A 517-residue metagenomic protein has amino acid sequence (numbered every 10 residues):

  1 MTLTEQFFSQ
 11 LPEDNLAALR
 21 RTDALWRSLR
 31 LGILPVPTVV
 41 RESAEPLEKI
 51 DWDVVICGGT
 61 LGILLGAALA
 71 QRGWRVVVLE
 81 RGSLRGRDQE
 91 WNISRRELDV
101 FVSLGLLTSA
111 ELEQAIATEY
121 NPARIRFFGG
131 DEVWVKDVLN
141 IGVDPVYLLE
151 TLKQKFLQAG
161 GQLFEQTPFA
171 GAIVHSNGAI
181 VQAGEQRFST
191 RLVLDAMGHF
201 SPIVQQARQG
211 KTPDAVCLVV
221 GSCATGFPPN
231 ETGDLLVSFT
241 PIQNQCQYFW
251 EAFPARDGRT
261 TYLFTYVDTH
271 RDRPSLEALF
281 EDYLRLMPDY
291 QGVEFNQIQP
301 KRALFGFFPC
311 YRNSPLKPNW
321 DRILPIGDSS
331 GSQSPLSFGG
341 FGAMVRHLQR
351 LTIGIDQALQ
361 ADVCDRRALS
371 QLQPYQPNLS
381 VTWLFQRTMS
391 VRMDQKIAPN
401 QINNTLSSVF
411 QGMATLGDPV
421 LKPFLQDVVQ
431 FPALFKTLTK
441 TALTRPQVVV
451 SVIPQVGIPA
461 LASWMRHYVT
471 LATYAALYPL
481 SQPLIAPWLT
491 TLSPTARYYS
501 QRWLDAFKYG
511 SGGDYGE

Functional and structural regions predicted by a protein language model:
T2, R20-G32, I353-E517: C-terminal helical "tail/cap" subdomain of flavin- and related membrane-associated enzymes
A44-G59: Beta1/beta-strand and adjacent pyrophosphate-binding region of the FAD-binding site in flavoprotein oxidoreductases
V55, G59, L65-E90: Glycine-rich FAD pyrophosphate-binding loop
S83-R124: N-terminal FAD cofactor-binding segment of flavoenzymes
R95-L104, P122, G130-L148: Dinucleotide-binding Rossmann-like beta1-alpha1 core, especially the glycine-rich loop that anchors the ADP
V133-K155, P202, H270-S275: Short beta-strand to alpha-helix junction loop
Q158-D289, L348: Predominantly flavin-linked oxidoreductase catalytic cores and closely associated redox partners
R256, D272-M389: FAD/FMN-dependent oxidoreductases across multiple families
